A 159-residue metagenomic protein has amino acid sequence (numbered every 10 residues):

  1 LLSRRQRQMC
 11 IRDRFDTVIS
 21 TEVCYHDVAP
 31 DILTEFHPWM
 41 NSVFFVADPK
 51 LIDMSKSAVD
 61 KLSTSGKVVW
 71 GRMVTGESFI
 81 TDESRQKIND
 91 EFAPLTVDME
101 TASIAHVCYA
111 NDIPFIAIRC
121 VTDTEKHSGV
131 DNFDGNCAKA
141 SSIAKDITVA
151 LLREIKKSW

Functional and structural regions predicted by a protein language model:
L1-I11: Single conserved hydrophobic/aromatic residue that forms the stacking wall/gate of nucleotide- or nucleobase-binding
R4-R5, M73, E100: Short, conserved catalytic/metal-binding motifs centered on acidic residues
R12-F92: Mid-sequence, gly/pro-rich, charge-dense loop/helix-turn segments that line enzyme active sites
D16-I19, F115, D134-N136: Short, hinge-like loop/turn segments at secondary-structure boundaries
V46, K50, M99-A102, G135 (+1 more regions): Conserved active-site and cofactor/substrate-binding residues in soluble primary-metabolism enzymes
G76-K126, V130: A C-terminal functional module that forms or caps the active site or interfaces directly with catalytic machinery
E125-W159: His/Asp/Glu-rich mid-to-C-terminal helical/loop segments that flank catalytic regions of hydrolases
